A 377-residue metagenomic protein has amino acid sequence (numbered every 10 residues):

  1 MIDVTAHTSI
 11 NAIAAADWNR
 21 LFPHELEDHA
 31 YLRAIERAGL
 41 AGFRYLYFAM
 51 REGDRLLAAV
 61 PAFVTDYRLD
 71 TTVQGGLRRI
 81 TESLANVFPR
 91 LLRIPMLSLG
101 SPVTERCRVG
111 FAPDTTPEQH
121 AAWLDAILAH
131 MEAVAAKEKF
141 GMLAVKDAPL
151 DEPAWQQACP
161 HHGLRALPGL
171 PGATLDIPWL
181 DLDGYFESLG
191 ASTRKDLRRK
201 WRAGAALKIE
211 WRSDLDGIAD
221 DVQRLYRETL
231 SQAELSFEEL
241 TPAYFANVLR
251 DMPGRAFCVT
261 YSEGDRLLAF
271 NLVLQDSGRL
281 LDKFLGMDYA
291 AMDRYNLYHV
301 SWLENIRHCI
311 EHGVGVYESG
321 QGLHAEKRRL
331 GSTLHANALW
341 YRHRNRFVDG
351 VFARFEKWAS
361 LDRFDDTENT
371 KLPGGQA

Functional and structural regions predicted by a protein language model:
I2-R78, E132, G141-R294, A377: A conserved beta-strand-loop-helix scaffold within acyl/acetyltransferase catalytic domains
N11, V64-Y67, R106, P149 (+3 more regions): Active-site/acyl-donor-binding loops of N-acyltransferases
I35-A41, R79-T81, F88-M96, T174-P178 (+8 more regions): Short C-terminal domain-edge/linker segments immediately following a structured domain
F43-L46, R51, L57, F63-R165 (+1 more regions): Acyl-donor binding region in acyl/amide transferases
R227-E234, L249-P253, R266, L272-V273 (+8 more regions): Hydrophobic alpha-helix feature that most strongly marks membrane-spanning transmembrane helices and their immediate
